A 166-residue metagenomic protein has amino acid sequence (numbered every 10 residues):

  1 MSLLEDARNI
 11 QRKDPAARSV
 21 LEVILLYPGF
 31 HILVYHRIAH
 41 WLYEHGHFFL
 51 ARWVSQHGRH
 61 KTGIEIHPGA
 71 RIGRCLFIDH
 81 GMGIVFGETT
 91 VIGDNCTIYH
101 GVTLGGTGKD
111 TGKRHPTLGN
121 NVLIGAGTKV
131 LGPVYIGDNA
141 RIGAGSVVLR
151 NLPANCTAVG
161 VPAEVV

Functional and structural regions predicted by a protein language model:
M1-T62: Terminal amphipathic alpha-helical/low-complexity segments used for targeting or macromolecular assembly
L50, V54, T97, T107-G108: Extended, non-globular alpha-helical segments
T62, H67-P68, G73-R74, D79-E88 (+11 more regions): Left-handed beta-helix
